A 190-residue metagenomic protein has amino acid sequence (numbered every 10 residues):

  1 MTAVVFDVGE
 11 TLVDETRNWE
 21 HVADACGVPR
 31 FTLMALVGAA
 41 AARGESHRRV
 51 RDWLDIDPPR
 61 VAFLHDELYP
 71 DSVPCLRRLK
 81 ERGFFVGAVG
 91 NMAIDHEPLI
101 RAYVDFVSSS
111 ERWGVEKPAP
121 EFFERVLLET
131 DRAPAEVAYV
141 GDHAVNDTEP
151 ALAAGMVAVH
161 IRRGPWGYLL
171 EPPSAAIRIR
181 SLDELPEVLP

Functional and structural regions predicted by a protein language model:
M1-G38: Active-site neighborhood of HAD-like aspartate-dependent phosphohydrolases
M1-V4, V73-P190: Asp-based, Mg2+/Mn2+-dependent phosphohydrolase catalytic module
E15-R17, D71, M92: Acidic donor-diphosphate engagement hotspot in glycosyltransferases and nucleotidyltransferases that stabilizes
W19, H47-R48, F123, L182: A general structural signal for well-ordered alpha-helical segments in protein cores
W19-C26, H47, A62, H96-I100: Hydrophobic alpha-helical core bundles mediating ligand binding, dimerization, or RNAP-core interactions
V22, V50-R51, V126: Hydrophobic micro-packing sites on short alpha-helices
L33-R77: Metal-dependent phosphoesterase signature
